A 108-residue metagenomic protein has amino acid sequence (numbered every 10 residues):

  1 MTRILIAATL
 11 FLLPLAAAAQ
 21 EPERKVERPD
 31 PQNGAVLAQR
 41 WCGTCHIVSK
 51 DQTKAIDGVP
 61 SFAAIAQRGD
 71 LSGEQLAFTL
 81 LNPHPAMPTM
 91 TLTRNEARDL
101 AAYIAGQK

Functional and structural regions predicted by a protein language model:
M1-I6: Bacterial N-terminal signal peptides that target proteins for export
L10-A18: Hydrophobic h-region of N-terminal signal peptides that target proteins for export in Gram-negative bacteria
A17-L37: Electrostatic cytochrome c docking/interface patches
G34, Q39-V48, L100: The canonical Cys-X-X-Cys-His
A35, K50-F78: Gly/Gly-Pro-rich "capping" loops immediately C-terminal to redox-active cysteine motifs in periplasmic/lumenal
G73-L81, R98-A101: An amphipathic alpha-helix signature
T91-K108: C-terminal capping alpha-helices of c-type cytochrome domains
